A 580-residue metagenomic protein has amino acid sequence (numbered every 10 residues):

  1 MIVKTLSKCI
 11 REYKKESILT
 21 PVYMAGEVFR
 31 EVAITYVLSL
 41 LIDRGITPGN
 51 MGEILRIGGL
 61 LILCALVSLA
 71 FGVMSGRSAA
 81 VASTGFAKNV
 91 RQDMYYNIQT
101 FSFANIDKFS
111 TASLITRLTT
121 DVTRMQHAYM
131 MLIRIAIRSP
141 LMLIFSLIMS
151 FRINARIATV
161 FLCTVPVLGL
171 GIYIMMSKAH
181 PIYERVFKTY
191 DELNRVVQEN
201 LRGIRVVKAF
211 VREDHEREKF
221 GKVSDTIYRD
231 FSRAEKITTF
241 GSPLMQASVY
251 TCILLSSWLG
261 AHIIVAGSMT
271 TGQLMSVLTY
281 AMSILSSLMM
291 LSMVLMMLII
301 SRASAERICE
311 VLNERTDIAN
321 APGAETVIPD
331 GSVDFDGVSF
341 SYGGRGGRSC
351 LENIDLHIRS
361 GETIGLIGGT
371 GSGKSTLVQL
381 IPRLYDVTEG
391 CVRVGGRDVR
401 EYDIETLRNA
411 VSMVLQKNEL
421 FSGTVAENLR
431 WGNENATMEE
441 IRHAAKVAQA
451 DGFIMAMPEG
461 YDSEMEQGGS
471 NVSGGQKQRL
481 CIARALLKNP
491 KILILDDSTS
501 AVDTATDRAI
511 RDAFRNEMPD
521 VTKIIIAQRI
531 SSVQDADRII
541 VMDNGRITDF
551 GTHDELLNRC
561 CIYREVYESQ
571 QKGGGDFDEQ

Functional and structural regions predicted by a protein language model:
M1-I34, I46-L61, V67, M74-A79 (+15 more regions): Membrane-integrated ABC transporters
E12, E16-F29, L60, C64 (+3 more regions): Transmembrane helices of ABC transporter permease
E12-K14, A79, T100-A104, T120-I133 (+7 more regions): An intracellular "coupling" helix at the cytosolic face of ABC transporter transmembrane type-1 domains
I34, L38, S75, A79 (+7 more regions): Hydrophobic/aromatic residues in alpha-helical transmembrane segments
P48, T84, Q92-T116, T120-V122 (+6 more regions): Short intracellular "coupling" helices and adjacent cytoplasmic loop segments at the cytosolic face of multi-pass
N50-G59, M149-C163, R233-R307, V311-L312: Helix-loop-helix
V327-Q580: ABC-type nucleotide-binding domain
